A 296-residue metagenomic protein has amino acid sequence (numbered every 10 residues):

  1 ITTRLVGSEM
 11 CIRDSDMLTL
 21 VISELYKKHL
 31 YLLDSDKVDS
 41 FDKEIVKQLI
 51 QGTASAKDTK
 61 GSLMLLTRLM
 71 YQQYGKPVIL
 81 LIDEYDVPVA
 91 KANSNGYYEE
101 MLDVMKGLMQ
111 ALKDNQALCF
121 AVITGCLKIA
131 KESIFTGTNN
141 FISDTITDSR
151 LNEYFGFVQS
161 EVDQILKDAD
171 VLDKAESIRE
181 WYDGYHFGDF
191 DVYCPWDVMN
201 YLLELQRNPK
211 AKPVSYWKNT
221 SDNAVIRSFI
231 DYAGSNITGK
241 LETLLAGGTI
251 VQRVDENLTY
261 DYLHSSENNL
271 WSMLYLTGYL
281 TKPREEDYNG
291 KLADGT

Functional and structural regions predicted by a protein language model:
I1-G7, C11-I12: Single conserved hydrophobic/aromatic residue that forms the stacking wall/gate of nucleotide- or nucleobase-binding
L65-Y71, E100-C119: Substrate-engagement module of ASCE P-loop NTPases
Y74-Y98: Conserved P-loop NTPase "ATPase switch" module shared by AAA+ and STAND
I79-D83, C119-C126: Structural recognition of the conserved hydrophobic beta-strand(s) that form the central parallel beta-sheet of P-loop
S133-T136, D144-L203: Amphipathic alpha-helical segments of the small helical/lid subdomains adjacent to P-loop NTPase cores
A211-M273: Conserved helicase/translocase motor-coupling segment
Y275-E286: A short, conserved structural fragment
R284-T296: Accessory beta->alpha helical hairpin/"wing" motif in late/C-terminal subdomains of nucleic-acid enzymes
